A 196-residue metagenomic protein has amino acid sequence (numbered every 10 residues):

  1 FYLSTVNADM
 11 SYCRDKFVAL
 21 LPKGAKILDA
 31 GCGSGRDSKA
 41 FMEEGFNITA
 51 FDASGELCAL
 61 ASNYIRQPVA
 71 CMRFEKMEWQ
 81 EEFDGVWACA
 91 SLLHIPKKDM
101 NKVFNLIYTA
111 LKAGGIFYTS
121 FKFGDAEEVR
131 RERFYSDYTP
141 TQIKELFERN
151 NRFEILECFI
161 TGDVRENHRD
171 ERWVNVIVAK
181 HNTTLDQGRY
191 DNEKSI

Functional and structural regions predicted by a protein language model:
F1-P22: Conserved class I S-adenosyl-L-methionine
L28, S34-K76: Class I SAM-dependent methyltransferase SAM/SAH-binding core
E75-V86: A short acidic, Gly/Pro-enriched loop at the edge of an enzyme's catalytic core that lines a small-molecule cofactor
N101-A113: A short glycine-rich, Lys/Arg-flanked "PGG" loop and its adjoining helix->strand segment in the class I
G114-F121: Conserved beta-strand signature within the Rossmann-like core of class I S-adenosyl-L-methionine
E127-Q142, R165-E166: Acceptor-substrate binding/catalytic loop of class I
F153-D163: Conserved S-adenosyl-L-methionine
R165-Y190, I196: Core SAM-dependent methyltransferase catalytic element
